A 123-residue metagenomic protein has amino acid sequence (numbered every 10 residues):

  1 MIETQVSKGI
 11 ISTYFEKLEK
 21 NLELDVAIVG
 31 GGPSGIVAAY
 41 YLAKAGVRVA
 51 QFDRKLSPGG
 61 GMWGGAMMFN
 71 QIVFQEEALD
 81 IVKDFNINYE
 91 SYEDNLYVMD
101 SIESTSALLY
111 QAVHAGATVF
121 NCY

Functional and structural regions predicted by a protein language model:
M1-V26, A115: Extreme N-terminal leader/targeting segments of oxidoreductases
I2-V6, K20, R54-E77: Conserved N-terminal glycine-rich FAD pyrophosphate-binding loop of Rossmann-like flavoproteins
A27, A43-W63: Glycine-rich FAD pyrophosphate-binding loop
G30-S34: Glycine-rich Rossmann-fold phosphate-binding loop(s) that bind the pyrophosphate of adenine dinucleotide cofactors
Y40, K44, Y110: Short, well-ordered alpha-helices that flank and scaffold nucleotide-derived cofactor binding pockets
Y41, S57, N70-Y92: Conserved FAD-binding subdomain of flavin-dependent enzymes
N86-Y123: Feature captures the FAD/FMN-dependent oxidoreductase FAD-binding
